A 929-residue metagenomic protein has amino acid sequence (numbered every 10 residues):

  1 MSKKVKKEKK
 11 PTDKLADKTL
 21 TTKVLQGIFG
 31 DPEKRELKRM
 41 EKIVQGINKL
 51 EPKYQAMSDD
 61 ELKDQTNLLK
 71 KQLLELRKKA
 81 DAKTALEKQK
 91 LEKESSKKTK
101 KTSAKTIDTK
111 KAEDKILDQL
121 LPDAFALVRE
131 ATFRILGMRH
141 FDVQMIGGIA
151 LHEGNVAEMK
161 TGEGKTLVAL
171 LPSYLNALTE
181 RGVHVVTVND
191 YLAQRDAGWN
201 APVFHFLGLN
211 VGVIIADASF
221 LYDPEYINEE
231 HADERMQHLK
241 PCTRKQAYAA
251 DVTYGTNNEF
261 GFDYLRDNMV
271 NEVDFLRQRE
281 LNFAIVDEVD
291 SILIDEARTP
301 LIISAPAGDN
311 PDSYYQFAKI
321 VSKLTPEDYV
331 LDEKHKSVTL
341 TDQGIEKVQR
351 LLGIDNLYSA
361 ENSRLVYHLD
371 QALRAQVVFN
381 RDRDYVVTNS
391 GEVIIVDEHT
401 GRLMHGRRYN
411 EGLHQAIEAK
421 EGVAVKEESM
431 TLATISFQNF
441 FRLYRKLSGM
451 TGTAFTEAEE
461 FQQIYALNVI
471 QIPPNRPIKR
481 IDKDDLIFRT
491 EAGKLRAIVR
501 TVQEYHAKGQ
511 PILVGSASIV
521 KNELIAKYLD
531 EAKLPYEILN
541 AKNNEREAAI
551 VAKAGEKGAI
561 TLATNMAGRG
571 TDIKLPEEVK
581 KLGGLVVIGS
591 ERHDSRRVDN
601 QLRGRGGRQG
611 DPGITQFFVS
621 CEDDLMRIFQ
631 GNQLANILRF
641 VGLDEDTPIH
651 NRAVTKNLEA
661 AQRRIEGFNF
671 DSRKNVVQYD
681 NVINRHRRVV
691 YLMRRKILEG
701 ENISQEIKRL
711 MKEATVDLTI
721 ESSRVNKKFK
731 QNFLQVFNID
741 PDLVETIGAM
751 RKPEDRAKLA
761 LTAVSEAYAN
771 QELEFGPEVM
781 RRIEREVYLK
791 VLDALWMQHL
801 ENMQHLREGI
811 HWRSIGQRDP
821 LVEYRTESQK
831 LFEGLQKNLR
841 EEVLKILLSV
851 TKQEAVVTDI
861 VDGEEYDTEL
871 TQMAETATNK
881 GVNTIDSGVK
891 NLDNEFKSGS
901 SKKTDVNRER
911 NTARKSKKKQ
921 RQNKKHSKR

Functional and structural regions predicted by a protein language model:
M1-V5, H926-R929: Short, Lys/Arg-enriched, disordered terminal segments
S2-G642, L692, R709, E713: Conserved P-loop NTPase motor core
V386, G391-I394, R402-R407, Q609 (+1 more regions): Extended, charged helical/alpha-beta scaffold domains that provide interaction surfaces
